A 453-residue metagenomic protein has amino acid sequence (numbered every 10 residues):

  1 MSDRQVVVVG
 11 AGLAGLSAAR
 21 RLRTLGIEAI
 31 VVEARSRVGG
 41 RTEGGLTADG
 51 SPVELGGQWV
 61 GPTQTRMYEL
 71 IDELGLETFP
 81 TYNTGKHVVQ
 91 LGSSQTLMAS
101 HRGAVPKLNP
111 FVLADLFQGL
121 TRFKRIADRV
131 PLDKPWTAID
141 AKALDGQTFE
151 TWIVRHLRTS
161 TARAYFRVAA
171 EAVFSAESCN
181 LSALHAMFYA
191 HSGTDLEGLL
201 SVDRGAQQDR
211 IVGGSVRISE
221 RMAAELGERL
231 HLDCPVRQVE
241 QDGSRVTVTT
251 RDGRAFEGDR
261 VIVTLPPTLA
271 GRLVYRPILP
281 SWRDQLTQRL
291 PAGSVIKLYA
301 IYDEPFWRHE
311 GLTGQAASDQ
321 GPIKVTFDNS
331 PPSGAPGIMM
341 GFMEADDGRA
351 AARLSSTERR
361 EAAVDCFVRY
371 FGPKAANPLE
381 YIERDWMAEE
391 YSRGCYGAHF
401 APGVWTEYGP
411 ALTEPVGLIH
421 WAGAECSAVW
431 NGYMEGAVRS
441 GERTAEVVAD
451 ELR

Functional and structural regions predicted by a protein language model:
S2-R4, R251-R260: Core beta-strand elements of the Rossmann-like FAD/NAD(P) dinucleotide-binding domain in flavoenzyme oxidoreductases
R4-V31: N-terminal Rossmann-like FAD-binding beta1-loop-alpha1 element of flavoenzymes
V9, V32, V236, A255-T268: Short hydrophobic core segments
L16-S17, L25, D195, R245 (+4 more regions): Conserved flavin/dinucleotide-binding core of flavoenzymes
R23-A48: Glycine-rich FAD pyrophosphate-binding loop
P131-P235, G243-R245, T264, V274 (+3 more regions): Active-site/ligand-binding neighborhood in enzyme catalytic cores
E240-F256: Conserved beta-strand-loop-beta-strand element in the redox core of flavoprotein oxidoreductases
V263-S281: Flavin (primarily FAD) binding-site architecture
